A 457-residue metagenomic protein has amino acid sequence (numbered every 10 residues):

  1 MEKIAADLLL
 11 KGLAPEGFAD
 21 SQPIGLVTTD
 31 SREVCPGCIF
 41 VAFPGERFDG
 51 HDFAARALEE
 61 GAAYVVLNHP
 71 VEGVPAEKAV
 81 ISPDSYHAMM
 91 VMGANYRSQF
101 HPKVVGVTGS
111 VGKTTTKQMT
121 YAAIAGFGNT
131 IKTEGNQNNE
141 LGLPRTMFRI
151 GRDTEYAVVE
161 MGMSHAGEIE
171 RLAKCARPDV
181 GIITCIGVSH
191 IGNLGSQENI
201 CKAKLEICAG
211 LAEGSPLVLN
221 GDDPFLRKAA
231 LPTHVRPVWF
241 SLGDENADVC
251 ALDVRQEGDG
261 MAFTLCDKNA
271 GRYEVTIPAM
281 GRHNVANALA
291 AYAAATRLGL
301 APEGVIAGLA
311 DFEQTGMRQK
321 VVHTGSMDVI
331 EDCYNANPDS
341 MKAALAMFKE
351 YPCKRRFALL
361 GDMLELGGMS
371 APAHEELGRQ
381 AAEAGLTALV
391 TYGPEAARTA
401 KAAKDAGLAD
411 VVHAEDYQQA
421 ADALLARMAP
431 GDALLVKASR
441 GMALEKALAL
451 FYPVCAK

Functional and structural regions predicted by a protein language model:
M1-V91, Y351-C353, R379-Q380, A384-P394: N-terminal leader/targeting and accessory segments in enzymes
L8, L67, V71-P75, I182-D328 (+4 more regions): Acidic, Mg2+-coordinating active-site environments of NTP-dependent enzymes
C38, A57, M92, V107 (+12 more regions): Residue-level signal for inorganic ion chemistry
G45-F48, T315, C333-G407, K457: Active-site beta-alpha connecting loops in nucleotide-dependent enzymes
A79-D84, V411-A420: Short acidic-hydrophobic, aromatic-tinged amphipathic segments that line or gate anion-handling sites
A88-L217, G221, F225-T233, A426 (+1 more regions): Phosphate-binding loop of NTP-binding sites
V107, G316-R318, G441-A449, K457: ATP-dependent carboxylate/acyl-activation modules
